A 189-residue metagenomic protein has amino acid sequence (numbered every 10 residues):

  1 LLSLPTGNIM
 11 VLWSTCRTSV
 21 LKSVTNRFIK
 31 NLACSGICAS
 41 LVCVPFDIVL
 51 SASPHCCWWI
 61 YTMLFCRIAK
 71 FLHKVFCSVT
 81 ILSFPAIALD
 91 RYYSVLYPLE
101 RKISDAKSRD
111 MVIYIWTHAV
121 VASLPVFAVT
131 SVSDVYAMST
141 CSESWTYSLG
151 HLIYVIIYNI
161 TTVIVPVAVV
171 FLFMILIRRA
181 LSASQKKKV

Functional and structural regions predicted by a protein language model:
S3-T6, F76-S83, A168-L172: Residue-level signal for the membrane-embedded core of alpha-helical transmembrane segments, especially mid-helix
L12, R17-R27, R91-M111, F171 (+1 more regions): Intracellular signaling interfaces of 7-transmembrane GPCRs
L12-T15, V44-S51, H55, S123-D134 (+2 more regions): Transmembrane helix-loop junctions and nearby membrane-interface residues
T25-I87, S94-S104: Extracellular TM2-ECL1-early TM3 structural module of rhodopsin-like
L32, M111-A119: Hydrophobic alpha-helical transmembrane segments of polytopic
S53-V75, Y97, I103, S108 (+1 more regions): Loop architecture of class A 7-transmembrane GPCRs
S83-V95, F127-Y136, I157-V189: Class A (rhodopsin-like) GPCR signature focused on the TM5-ICL3 interface and adjacent 7TM helical core
